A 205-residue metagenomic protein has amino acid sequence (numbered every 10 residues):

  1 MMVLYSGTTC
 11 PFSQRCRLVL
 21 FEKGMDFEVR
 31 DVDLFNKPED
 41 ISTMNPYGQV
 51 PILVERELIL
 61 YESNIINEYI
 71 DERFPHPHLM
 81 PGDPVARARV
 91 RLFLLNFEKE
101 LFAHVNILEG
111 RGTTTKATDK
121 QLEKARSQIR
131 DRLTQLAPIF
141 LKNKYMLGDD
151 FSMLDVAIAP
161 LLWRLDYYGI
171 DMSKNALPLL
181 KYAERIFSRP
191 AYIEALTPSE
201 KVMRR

Functional and structural regions predicted by a protein language model:
M1-R132, A137: GST-like domain detector, emphasizing the conserved glutathione-binding G-site in the N-terminal thioredoxin-like
G7, M153, S199: Short, solvent-exposed turn/loop segments enriched in Gly/Ser/Thr/Pro and often Arg
V29, D149, K174, A195-L196: A generic structural-conservation signal
L34-F35, L179, E200: Conserved beta-strand edge residues that scaffold enzyme active sites
F97-P190: GST-like fold's C-terminal all-alpha helical module
Y182-R205: Long hydrophobic alpha-helical segments typical of transmembrane helices together with their membrane-interfacial
